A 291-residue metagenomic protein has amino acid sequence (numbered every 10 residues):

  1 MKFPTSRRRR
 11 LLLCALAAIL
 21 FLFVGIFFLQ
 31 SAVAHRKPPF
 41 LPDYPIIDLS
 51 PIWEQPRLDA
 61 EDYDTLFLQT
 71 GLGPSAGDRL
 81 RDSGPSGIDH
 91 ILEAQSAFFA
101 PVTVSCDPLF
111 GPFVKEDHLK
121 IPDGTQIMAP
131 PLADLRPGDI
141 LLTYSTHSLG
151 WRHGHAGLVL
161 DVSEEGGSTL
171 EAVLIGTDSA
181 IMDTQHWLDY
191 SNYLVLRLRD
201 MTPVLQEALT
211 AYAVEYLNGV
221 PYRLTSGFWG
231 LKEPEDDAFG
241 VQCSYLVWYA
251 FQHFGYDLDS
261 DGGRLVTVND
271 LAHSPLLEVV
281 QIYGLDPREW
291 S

Functional and structural regions predicted by a protein language model:
M1-K2, E165: Extended amphipathic secondary-structure runs
K2, R10-C14, F21-L109, D237-S291: Activation targets extended, charge/polar-rich intrinsically disordered C-terminal tails
V102, E116-Q126: Short, structured beta-strand/loop micro-motifs enriched in basic residues and often containing a Trp
L135-D200, G227-A238: Glycine-rich catalytic cores of cysteine/serine-nucleophile enzymes that process amide/ester linkages in cell-envelope
T177-M182, V204, L285-R288: Boundary regions of SH3-family modules and the immediately adjacent low-complexity/disordered segments in eukaryotic
L194-G262: Active-site nucleophile-His-acid catalytic modules used for acyl/amide transfer and hydrolysis across diverse enzymes
